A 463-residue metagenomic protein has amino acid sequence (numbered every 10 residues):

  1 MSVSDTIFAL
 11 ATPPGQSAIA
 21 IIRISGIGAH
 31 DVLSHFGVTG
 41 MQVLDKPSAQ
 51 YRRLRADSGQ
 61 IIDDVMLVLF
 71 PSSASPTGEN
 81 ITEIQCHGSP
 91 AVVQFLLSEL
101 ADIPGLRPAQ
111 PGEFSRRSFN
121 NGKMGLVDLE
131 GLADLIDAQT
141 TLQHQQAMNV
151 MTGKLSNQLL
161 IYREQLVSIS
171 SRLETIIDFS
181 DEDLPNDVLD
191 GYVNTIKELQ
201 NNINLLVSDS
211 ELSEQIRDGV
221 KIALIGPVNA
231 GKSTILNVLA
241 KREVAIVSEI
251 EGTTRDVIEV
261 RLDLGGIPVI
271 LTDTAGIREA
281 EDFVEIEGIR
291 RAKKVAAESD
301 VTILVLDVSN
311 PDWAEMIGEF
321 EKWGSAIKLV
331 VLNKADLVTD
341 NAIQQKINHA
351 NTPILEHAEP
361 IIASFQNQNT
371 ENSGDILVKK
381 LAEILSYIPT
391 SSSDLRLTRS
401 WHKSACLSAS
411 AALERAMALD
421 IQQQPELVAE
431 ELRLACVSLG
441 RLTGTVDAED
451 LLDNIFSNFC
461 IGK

Functional and structural regions predicted by a protein language model:
M1-Q145, N149, G153, L329-V330: A glycine-rich (often HGG/GG-containing) alpha/beta subdomain
S2-L10, P14, R53, H144-V260 (+2 more regions): C-terminal-of-GTPase-core extension/linker across diverse P-loop GTPases
P14, Q60, A74-P76, I216 (+5 more regions): Conserved catalytic network of the ASCE P-loop NTPase/AAA+ motor domain
S25-G26, S89, E251, V308-S309 (+1 more regions): Short beta->alpha junction loops/turns
Y51-P71, G252-A280, E298-V301: Switch I (G2) and immediately adjacent beta-strands of P-loop GTPase domains
G88, L239, T274, L306-S309 (+1 more regions): Glycine-rich, N-terminal phosphate-binding loop of Rossmann-like dinucleotide-binding domains
L271, V305, V331: Generic enzyme active-site microenvironment
E285-S309: Inter-motif core of Ras-like GTPase G domains
